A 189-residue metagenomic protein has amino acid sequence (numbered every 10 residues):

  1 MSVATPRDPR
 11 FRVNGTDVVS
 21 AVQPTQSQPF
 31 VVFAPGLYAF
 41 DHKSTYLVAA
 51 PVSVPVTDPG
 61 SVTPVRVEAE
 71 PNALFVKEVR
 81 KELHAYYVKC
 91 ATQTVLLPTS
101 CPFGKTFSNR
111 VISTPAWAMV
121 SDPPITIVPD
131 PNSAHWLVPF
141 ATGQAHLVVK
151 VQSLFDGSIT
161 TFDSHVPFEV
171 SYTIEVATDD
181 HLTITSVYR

Functional and structural regions predicted by a protein language model:
M1-R189: Short loop/turn and low-complexity linker motifs enriched in small/turn-promoting residues
